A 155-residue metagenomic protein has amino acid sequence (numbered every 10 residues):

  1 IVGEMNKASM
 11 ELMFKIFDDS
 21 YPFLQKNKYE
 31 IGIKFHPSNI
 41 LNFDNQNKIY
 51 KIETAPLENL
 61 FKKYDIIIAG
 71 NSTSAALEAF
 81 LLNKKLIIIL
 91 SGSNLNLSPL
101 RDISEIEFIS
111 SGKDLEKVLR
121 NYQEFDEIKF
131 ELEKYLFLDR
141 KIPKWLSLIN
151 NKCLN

Functional and structural regions predicted by a protein language model:
I1-N45: Conserved catalytic-core segment of nucleotide-activated headgroup transferases in glycan assembly
Y21-P22, G70, K129: Exposed, low-structure sequence patches enriched in small/polar residues
F35, N42-I49, S74-F137: Catalytic binding pocket for nucleotide-activated donors in carbohydrate/polymer assembly enzymes
K51-L60, S111: Short acidic low-complexity segments
T54-L57, S72-A76: Conserved glycosyltransferase catalytic-site signature
F61-K62, L81: Flexible glycine/serine/alanine-rich "lid" or loop that lines and gates the nucleotide-sugar donor pocket in diverse
K62-G70: Acidic donor-binding loop of glycosyltransferase active sites
Y135-N155: C-terminal alpha-helical cap of glycosyltransferases
